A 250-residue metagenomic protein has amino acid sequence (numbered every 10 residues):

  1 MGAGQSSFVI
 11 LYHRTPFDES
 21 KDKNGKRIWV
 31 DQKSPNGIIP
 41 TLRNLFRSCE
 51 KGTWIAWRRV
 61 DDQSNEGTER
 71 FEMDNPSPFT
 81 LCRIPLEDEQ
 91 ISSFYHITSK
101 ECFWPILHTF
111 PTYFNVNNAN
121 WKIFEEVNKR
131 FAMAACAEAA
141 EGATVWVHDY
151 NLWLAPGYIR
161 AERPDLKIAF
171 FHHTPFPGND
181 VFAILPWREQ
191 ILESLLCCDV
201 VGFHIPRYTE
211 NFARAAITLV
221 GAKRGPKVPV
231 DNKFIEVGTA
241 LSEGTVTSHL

Functional and structural regions predicted by a protein language model:
M1-L250: Catalytic cores of carbohydrate-active enzymes across secretory and cytosolic contexts
